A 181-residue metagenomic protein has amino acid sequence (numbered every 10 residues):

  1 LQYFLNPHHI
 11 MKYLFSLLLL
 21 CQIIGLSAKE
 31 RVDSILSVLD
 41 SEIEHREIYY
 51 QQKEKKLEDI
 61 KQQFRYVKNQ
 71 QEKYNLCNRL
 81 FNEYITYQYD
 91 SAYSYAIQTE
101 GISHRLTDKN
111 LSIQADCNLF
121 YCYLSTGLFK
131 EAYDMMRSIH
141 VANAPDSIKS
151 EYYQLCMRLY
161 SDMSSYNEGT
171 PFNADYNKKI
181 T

Functional and structural regions predicted by a protein language model:
L1-M11: N-terminal secretory signal peptides that target proteins for export/translocation
P7, I23-L26: N-terminal processing/targeting junctions
P7, L18-L19, L119: Intrinsically disordered, low-complexity serine/threonine-rich segments
Y13-Q22: Sec-dependent N-terminal signal peptides
G25-T181: A "functional boundary" signal
